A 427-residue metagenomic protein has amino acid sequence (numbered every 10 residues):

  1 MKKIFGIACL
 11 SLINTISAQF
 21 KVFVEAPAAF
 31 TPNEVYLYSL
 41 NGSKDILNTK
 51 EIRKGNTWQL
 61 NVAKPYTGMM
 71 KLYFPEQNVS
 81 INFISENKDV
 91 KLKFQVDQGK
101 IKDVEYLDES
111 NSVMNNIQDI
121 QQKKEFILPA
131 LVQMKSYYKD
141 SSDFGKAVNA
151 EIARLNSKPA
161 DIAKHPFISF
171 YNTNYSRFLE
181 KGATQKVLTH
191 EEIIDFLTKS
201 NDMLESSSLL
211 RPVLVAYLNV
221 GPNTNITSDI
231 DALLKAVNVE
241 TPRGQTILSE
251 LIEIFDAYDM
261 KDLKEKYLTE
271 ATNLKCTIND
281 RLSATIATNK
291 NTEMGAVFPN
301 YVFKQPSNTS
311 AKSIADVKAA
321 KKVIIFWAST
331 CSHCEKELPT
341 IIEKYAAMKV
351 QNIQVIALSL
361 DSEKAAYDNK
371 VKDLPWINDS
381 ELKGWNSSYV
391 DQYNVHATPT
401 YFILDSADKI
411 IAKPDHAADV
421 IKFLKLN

Functional and structural regions predicted by a protein language model:
M1-V24: Bacterial Sec-dependent N-terminal signal peptides
Q19-F196: A non-transmembrane, solvent-exposed segment enriched in polar/low-complexity residues
A147-I152, G221-S228, D259-K261: Helix-turn-helix repeat elements of alpha-solenoid scaffolds
N174-R243: Charged, long alpha-helical assembly modules
C276-I314, K422-L426: N-terminal "domain-start" segment that seeds a small globular fold
K312-I341, Q354: Short active-site neighborhood of thiol/selenol oxidoreductases, capturing the structured segment around
K336-K372, W385-Y389: Structural microenvironment flanking redox-active thiols in thiol-disulfide oxidoreductases
W385-L424: Thiol/disulfide oxidoreductase modules built on the thioredoxin-like
